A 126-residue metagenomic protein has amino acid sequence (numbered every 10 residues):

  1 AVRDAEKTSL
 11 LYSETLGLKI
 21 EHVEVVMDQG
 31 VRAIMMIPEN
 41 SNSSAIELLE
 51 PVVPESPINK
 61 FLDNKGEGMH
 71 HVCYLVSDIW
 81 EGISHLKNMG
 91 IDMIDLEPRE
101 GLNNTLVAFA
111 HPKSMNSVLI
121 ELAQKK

Functional and structural regions predicted by a protein language model:
A1-S43, E81-S84, N88-G90, L96 (+2 more regions): Core segments of cupin and vicinal oxygen chelate
A1-S9, E67-V76, K125-K126: N-terminal beta-strand motif that seeds the catalytic metal site of vicinal oxygen chelate
E39, L49-P51, K113, K125: Generic beta-structure capping elements
N42-I46, S114-V118: Short, charged/polar, Gly/Pro-enriched secondary-structure boundary elements
A45-H70: Helix-adjacent hinge/juxtasegments
F61-M89, M93: Mid-chain, well-packed structural core segment of small domains
V118-K126: Acidic/histidine-enriched, glycine/proline-rich intrinsically disordered or flexible terminal extensions
